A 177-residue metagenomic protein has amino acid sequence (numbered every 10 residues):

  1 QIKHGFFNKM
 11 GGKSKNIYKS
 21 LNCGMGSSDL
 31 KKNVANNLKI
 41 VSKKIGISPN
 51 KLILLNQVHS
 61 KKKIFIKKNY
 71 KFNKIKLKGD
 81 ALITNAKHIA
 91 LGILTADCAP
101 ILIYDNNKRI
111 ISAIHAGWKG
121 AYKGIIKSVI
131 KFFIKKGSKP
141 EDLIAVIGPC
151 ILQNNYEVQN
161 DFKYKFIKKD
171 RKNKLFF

Functional and structural regions predicted by a protein language model:
Q1-F177: Active-site microenvironment for binding and transforming phosphate-containing groups
